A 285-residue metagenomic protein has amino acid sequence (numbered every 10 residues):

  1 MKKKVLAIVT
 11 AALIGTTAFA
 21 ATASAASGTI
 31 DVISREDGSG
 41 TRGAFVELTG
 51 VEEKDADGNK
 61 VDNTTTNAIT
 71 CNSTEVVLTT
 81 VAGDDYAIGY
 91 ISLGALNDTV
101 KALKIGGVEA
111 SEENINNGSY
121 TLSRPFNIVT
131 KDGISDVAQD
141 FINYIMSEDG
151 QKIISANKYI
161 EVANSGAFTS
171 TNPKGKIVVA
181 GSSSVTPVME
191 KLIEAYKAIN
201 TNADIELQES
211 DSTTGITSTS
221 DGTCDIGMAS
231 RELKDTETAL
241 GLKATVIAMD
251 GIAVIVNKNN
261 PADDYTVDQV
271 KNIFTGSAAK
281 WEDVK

Functional and structural regions predicted by a protein language model:
K4, T10, A20-K285: Exported/periplasmic ABC-transporter solute-binding proteins
